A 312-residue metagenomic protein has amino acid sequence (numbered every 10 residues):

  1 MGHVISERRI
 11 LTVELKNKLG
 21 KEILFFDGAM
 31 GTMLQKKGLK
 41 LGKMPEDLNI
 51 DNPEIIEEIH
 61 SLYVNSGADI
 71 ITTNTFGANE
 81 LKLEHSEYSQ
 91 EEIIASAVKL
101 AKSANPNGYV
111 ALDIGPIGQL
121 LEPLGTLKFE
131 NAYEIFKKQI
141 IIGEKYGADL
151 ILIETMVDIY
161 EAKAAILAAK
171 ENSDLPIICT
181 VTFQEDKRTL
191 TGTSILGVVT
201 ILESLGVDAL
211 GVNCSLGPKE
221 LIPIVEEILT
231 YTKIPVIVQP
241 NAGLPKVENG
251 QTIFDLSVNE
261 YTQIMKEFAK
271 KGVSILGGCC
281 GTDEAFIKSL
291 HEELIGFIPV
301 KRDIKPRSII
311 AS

Functional and structural regions predicted by a protein language model:
M1-S312: Domain-level signal for soluble alpha/beta catalytic cores
